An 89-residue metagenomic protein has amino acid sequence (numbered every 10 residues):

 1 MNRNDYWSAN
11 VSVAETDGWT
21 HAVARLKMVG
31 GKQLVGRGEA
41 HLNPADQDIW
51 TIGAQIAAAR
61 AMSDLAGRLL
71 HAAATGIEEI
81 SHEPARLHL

Functional and structural regions predicted by a protein language model:
M1-H21, L26, D46, L70-L89: C-terminal binding/interaction regions
T20-W50: A short, structured beta-strand/loop element
M28, A40-L42, A61, L65 (+1 more regions): Generic helix-packing signal
I49-G67: Short, well-ordered alpha-helical segments
